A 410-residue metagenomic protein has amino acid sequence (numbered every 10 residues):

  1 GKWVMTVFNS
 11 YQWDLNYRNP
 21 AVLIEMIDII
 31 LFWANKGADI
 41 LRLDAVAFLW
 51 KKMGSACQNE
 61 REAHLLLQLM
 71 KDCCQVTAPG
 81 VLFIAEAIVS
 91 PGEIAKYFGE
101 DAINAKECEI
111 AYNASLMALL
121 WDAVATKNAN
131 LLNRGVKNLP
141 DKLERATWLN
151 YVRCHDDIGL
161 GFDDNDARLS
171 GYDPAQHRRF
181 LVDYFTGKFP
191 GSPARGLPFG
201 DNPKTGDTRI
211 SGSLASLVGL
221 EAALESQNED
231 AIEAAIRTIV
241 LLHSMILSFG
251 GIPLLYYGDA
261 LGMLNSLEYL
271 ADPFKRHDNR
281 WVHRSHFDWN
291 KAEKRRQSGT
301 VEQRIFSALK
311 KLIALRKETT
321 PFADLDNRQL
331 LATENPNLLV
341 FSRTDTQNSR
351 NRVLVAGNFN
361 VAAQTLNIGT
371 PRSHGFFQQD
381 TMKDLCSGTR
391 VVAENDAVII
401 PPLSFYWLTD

Functional and structural regions predicted by a protein language model:
G1-D410: Active-site and adjacent substrate-binding regions of carbohydrate-active enzymes
